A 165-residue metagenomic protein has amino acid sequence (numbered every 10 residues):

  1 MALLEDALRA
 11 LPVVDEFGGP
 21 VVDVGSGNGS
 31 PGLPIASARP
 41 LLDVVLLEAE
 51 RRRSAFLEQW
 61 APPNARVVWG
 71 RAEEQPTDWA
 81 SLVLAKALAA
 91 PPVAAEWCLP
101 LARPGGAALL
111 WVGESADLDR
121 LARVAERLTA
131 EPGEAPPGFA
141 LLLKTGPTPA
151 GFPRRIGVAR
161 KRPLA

Functional and structural regions predicted by a protein language model:
M1-G18: Conserved alpha-helix/loop element of class I SAM-dependent methyltransferases that forms part of the SAM/SAH-binding
A7, L33-P34: Hydrophobic alpha-helical segments in the ANL/AMP-binding
V13, S37-A38: Active-site catalytic microenvironments for nucleophilic, acid-base chemistry
G18-G27: Conserved class I S-adenosyl-L-methionine
S26-G32, R39-A165: S-adenosylmethionine
